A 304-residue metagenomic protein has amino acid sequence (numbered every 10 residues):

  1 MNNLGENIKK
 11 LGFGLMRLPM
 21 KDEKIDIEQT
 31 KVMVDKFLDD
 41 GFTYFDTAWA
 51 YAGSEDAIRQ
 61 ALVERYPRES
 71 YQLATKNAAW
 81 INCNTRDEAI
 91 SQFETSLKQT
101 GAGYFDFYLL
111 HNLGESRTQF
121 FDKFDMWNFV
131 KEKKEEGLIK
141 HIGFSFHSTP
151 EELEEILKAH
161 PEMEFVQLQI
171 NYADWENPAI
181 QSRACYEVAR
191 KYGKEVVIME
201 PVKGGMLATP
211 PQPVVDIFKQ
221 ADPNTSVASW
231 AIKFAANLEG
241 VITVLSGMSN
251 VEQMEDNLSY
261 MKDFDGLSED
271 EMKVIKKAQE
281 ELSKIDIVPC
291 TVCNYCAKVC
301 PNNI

Functional and structural regions predicted by a protein language model:
M1-Y71, G103, F129, E135: N-terminal binding-site loop/beta-alpha segment at the start of enzyme catalytic domains that lines or forms
K9, T43, G103-D106, K140 (+2 more regions): Short acidic/polar active-site loop segments enriched in Thr and Asp
F13, F37, F45, I58 (+9 more regions): Conserved, mostly hydrophobic/aromatic
M16-E28, K76-E88, S116-Q119, V214-P223: Active-site mouth loops of central-metabolism enzymes
D39, E88-L109, K131-E136: CE4/NodB-like, metal-dependent polysaccharide N-deacetylase domain that modifies extracellular/periplasmic N-acetylated
S54-E64, T85-L97, G101, T118-N128 (+1 more regions): Distinct, well-ordered alpha-helical segments
E69-N82, Y108-H111: A short, structured active-site edge motif that brings together acidic residues
L113-P289, Y295-I304: Beta/alpha (TIM)-barrel catalytic core signal, keyed to glycine-rich beta->alpha loops juxtaposed to Asp/Glu that bind
